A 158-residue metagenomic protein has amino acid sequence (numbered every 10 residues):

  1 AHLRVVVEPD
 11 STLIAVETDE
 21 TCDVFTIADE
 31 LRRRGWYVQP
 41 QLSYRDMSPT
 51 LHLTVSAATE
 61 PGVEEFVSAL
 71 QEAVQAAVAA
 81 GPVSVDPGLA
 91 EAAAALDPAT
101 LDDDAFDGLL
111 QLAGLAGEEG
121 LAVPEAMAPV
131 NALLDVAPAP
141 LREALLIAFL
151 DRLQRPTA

Functional and structural regions predicted by a protein language model:
A1-T21, A158: Active-site C-terminal subdomain of aminotransferase-like
E17-D29, R33-A158: Non-catalytic terminal extensions of PLP-dependent enzymes
